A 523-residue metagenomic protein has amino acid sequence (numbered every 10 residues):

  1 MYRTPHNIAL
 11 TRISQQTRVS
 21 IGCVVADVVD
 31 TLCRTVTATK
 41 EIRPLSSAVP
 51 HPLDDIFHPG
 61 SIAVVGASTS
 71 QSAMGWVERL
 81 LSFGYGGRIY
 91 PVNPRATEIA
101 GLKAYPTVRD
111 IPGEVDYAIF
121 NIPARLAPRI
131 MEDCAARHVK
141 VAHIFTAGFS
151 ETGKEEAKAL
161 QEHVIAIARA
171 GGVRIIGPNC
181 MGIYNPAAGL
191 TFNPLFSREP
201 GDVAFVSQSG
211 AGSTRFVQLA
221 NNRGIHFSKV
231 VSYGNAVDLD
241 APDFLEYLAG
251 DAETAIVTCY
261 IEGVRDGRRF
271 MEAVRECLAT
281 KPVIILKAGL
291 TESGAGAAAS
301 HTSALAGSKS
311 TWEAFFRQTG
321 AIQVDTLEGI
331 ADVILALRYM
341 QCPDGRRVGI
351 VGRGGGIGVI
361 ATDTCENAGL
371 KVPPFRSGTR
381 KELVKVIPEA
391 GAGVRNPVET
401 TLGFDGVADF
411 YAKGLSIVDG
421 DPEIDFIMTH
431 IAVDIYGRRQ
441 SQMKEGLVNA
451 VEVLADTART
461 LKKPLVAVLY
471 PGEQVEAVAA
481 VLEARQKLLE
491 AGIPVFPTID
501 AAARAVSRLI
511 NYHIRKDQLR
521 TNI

Functional and structural regions predicted by a protein language model:
M1-Y2, I21: Short, low-complexity segments with poor structural confidence in diverse proteins
Y2, H6, Q15-Q16: Low-complexity, intrinsically disordered or signal/transmembrane-proximal segments
R12-R18, E41: Charged/polar low-complexity intrinsically disordered segments
T35-I523: Catalytic-core regions of core metabolic enzymes, especially those transforming organic acids/acyl-group intermediates
